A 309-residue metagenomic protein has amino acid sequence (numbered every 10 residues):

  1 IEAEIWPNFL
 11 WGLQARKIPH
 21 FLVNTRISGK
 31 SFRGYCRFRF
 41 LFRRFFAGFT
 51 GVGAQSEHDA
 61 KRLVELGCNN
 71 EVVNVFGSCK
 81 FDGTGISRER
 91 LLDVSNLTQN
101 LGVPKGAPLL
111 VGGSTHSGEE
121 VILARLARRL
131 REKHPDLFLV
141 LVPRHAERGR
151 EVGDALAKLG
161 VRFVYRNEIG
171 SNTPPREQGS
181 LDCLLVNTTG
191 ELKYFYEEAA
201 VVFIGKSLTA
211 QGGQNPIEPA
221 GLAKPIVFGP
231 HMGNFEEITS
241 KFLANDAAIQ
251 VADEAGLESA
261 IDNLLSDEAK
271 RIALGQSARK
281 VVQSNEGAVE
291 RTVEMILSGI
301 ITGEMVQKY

Functional and structural regions predicted by a protein language model:
I1-G85, V94, V111, T115-S117 (+3 more regions): Active-site and donor-binding regions of nucleotide-sugar-utilizing enzymes
Q14-A15, A157, A220, L243: Anion (oxyanion) recognition and catalysis
I18-H20, F163, I226: Hydrophobic beta-strand scaffold residues
A47-F49, E197-V281, M295: Catalytic binding pocket for nucleotide-activated donors in carbohydrate/polymer assembly enzymes
A47-G51, L109, L137-L139, D182-C183 (+2 more regions): Short active-site oxyanion
I86-I169: Conserved catalytic-core segment of nucleotide-activated headgroup transferases in glycan assembly
V164-P216: Donor nucleotide-activated moiety binding/catalytic core segment of transferases that use nucleotide-activated donors
N285-Y309: C-terminal alpha-helical cap of glycosyltransferases
